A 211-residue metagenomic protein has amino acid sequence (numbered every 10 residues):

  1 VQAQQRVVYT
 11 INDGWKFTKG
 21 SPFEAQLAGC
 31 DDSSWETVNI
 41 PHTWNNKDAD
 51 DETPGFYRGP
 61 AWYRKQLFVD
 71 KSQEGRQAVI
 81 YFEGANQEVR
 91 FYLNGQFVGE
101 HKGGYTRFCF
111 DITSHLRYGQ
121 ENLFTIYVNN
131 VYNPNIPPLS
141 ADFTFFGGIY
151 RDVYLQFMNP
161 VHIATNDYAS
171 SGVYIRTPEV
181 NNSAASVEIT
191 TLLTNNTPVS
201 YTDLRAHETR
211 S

Functional and structural regions predicted by a protein language model:
V1-Q5: Bacterial Sec-dependent N-terminal signal peptides
V7-K19, E36-T37: Mature N-terminal segment immediately following signal peptide/propeptide cleavage in secreted/periplasmic
Y9, S21, R58-G172, N196: Accessory beta-strand-rich segments of carbohydrate-active enzymes
F17-C30: Short, tryptophan-glycine- and acidic/Ser/Thr-enriched carbohydrate-recognition patches
K47-P54: Surface-exposed, low-complexity/disordered Ser/Thr/Gly/Pro/Asn-rich loops and linkers
E179-T191: Contiguous beta-strand segments within globular domains
T202-T209: Conserved small/polar residues in nucleotide/adenosyl-binding loops
